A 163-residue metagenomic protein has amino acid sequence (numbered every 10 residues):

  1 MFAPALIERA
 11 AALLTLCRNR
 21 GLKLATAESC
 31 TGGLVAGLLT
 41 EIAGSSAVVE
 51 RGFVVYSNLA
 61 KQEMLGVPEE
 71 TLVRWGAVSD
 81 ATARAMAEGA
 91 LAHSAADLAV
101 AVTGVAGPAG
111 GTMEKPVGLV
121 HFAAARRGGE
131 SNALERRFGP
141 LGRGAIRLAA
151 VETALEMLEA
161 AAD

Functional and structural regions predicted by a protein language model:
M1-D163: Short alpha-helical segments enriched in small residues
